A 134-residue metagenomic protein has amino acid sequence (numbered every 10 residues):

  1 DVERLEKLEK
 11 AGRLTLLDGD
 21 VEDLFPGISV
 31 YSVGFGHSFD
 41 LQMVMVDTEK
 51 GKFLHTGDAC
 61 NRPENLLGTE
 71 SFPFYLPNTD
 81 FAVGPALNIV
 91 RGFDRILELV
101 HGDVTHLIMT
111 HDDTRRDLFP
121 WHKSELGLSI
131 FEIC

Functional and structural regions predicted by a protein language model:
D1-V33, F81-V104: Metallo-beta-lactamase
G12-T15, V44, L118, L126-L128: Residue-level detector of solvent-exposed, low-hydrophobicity positions
D18, S32-G34, G57-D58, H111: Pocket-edge structural micro-motifs
F35, V44-E49: Active-site beta-strand termini and strand-to-loop segments that position acidic
E49-C134: Cap/insert and terminal regions of metallo-dependent hydrolase folds
